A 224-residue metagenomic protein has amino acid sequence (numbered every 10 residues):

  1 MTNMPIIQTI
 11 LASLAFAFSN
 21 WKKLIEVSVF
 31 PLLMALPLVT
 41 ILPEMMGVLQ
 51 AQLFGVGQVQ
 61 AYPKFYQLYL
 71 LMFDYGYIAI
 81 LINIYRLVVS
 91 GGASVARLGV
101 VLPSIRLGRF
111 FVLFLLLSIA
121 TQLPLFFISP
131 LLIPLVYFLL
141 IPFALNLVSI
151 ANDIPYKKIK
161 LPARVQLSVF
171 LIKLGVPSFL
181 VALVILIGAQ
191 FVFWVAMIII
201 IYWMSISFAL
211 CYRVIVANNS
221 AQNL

Functional and structural regions predicted by a protein language model:
M1, G55-V59, I198: Charge-dense, low-complexity intrinsically disordered segments
M1-M4, M34, M45-M46, M72 (+2 more regions): Detector for methionine-enriched segments
T2-M34, L98-L123, F138-I185, L224: Interfacial aromatic "cap" segments that immediately flank transmembrane helices in multipass membrane proteins
P5, Q60, S94-A96: A diffuse structural propensity rather than consistent per-protein peaks
K23-G91, S178: Short, small/hydrophobic-residue-rich motifs at membrane-helix boundaries and re-entrant hairpins of integral membrane
P43-L53, Q122-S129, L183-F191: Juxtamembrane "helix-exit" motif on the non-cytosolic side of transmembrane helices
Q60-G92, Q122-I154, A189-N219: Selective recognition of hydrophobic, aromatic-rich stretches within alpha-helical transmembrane segments of polytopic
V95, N219-L224: Short, Lys/Arg-enriched, Gly/Pro-containing loop segments at transmembrane-helix junctions of multi-pass membrane
